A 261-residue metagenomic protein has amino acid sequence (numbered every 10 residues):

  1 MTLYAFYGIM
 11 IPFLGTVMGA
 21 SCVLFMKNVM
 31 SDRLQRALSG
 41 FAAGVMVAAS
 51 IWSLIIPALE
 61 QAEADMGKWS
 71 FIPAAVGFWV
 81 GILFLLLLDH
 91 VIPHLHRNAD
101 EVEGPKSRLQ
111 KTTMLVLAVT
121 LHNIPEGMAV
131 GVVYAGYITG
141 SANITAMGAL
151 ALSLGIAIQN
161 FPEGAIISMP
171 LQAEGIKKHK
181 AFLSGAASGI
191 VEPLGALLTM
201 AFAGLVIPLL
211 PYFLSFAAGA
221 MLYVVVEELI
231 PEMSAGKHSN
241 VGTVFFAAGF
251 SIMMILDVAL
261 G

Functional and structural regions predicted by a protein language model:
M1-G261: Intrinsically disordered, metal-sensing/regulatory segments
